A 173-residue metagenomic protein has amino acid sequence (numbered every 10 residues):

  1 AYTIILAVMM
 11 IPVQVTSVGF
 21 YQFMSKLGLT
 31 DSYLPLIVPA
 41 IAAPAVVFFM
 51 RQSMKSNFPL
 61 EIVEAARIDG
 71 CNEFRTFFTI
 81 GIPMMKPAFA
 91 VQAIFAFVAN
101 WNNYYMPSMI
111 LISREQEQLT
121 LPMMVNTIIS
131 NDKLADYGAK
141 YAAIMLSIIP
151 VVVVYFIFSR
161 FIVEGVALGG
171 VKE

Functional and structural regions predicted by a protein language model:
A1-E173: A structural signal for multi-pass alpha-helical bundles of membrane permease subunits that mediate small-molecule
